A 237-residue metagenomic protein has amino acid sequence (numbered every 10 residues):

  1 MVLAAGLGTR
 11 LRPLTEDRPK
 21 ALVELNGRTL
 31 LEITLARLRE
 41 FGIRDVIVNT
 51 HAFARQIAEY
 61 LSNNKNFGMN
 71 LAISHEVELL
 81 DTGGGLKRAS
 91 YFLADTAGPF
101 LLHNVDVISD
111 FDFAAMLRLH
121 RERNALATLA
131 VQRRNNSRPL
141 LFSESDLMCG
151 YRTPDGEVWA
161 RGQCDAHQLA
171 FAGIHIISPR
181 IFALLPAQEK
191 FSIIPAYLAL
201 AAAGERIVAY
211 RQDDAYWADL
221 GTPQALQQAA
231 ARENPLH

Functional and structural regions predicted by a protein language model:
M1-E16, R39-F41: N-terminal nucleotide-binding beta1-loop-alpha1 segment
V2, R28-N104, A115, A187-Q188 (+1 more regions): Conserved N-terminal catalytic core of the sugar/cofactor nucleotidyltransferase
L3, L25, N49, S74-E76 (+3 more regions): Generic beta-sheet signal
L7, V105-V107: Active-site metal-binding loops of divalent metal-dependent hydrolases
L11, I57-L61, A229: Hydrophobic packing residues within well-ordered alpha-helices of enzyme cores
D17-L30: Short catalytic helix/loop segments, enriched in acidic residues and glycine and frequently bearing histidine
I43, A97-L101, I108, A114-R121 (+2 more regions): Catalytic-core segments of class I nucleotidyltransferases/pyrophosphorylases that form NMP-activated intermediates
A52, T128-S145: Short beta-strand-to-loop element that shapes/binds the nucleotide-sugar donor at the catalytic cleft/hinge
